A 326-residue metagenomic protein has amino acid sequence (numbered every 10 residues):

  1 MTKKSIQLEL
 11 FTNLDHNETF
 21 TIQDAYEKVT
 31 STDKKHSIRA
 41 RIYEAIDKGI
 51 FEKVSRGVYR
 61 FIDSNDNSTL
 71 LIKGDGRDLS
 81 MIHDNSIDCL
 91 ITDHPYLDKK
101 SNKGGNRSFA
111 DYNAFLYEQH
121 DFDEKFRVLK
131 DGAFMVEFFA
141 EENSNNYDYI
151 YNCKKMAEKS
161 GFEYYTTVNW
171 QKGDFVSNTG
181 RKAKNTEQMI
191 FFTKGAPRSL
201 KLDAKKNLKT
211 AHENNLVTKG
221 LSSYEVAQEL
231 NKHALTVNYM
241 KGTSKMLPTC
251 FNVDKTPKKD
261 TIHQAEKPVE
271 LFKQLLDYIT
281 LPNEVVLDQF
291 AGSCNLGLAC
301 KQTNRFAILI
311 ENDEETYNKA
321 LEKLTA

Functional and structural regions predicted by a protein language model:
M1-F20: Positively charged, polyanion-binding regions of nucleic-acid-associated proteins
E18-V29: Short acidic, hydrophobic short linear motifs in intrinsically disordered regions
T30-S37, K232-A234: Short, basic interhelical loop/turn and adjoining N-cap of the next helix at nucleic-acid- or acidic-partner-contacting
H36-N65: Charged low-complexity interaction tracts in eukaryotic proteins
K73-D78: Conserved SAM/SAH-binding loop
H83, C89-T92, K100-S101, C153-A326: Class I S-adenosyl-L-methionine
H83-F139, T303: SAM-dependent methyltransferase catalytic-core segment centered on the flexible catalytic loop and adjoining short
Y112-D174: Conserved Class I SAM-dependent methyltransferase catalytic core
